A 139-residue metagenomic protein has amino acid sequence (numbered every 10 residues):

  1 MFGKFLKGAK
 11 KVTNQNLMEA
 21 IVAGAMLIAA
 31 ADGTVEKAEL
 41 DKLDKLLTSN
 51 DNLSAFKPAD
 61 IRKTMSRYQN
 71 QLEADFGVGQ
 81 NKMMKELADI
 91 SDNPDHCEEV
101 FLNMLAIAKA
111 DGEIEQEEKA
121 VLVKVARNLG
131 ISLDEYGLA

Functional and structural regions predicted by a protein language model:
M1-A30, T34-A139: Small-residue-enriched hydrophobic alpha-helices in membranes
